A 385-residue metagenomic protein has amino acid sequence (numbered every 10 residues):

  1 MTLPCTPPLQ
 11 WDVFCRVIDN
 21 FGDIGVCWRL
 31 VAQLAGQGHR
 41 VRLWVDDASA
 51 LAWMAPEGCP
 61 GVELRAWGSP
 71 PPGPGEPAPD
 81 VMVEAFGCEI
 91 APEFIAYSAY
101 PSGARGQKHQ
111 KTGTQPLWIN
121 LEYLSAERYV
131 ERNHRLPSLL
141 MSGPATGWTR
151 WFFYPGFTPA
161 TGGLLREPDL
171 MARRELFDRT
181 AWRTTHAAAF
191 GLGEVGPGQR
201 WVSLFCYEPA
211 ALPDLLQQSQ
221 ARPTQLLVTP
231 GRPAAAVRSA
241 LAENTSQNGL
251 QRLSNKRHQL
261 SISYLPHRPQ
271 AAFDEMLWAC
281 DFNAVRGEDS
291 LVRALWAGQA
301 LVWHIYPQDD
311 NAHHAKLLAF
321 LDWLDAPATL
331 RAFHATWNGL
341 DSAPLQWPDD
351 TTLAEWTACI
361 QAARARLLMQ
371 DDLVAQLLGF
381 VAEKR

Functional and structural regions predicted by a protein language model:
P4-N20: Nucleotide-activated donor-dependent transferases that construct or modify glycoconjugates
Q10, D80-V81, L117, W201 (+1 more regions): Structural motif
C15-G147, G231: Active-site and donor-binding regions of nucleotide-sugar-utilizing enzymes
W28-V31, P269-K316: A donor-sugar binding/catalytic signature common to diverse glycosyltransferases and related nucleotide-sugar
E122-A210: A nucleotide-sugar donor-handling region in carbohydrate enzymes
H186-A188, E194-D274: Donor-nucleotide binding loops and adjacent catalytic segments primarily of GT-B fold Leloir glycosyltransferases
A300-A343: Nucleotide-sugar donor-binding patch of glycosyltransferase catalytic domains
A326-R385: C-terminal amphipathic helix plus adjacent low-complexity, charged tail appended to glycosyltransferase catalytic
